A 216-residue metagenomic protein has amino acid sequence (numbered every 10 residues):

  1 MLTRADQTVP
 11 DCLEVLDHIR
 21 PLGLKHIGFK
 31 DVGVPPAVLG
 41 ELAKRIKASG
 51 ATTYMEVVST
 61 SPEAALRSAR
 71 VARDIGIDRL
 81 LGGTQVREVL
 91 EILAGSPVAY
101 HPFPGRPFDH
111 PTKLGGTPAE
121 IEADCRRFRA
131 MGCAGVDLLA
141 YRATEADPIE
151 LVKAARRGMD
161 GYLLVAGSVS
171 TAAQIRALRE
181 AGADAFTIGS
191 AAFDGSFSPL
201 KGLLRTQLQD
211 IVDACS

Functional and structural regions predicted by a protein language model:
M1-T3, K25-F29, T53-V57, L80-G82 (+4 more regions): Hydrophobic faces of well-ordered beta-strands that scaffold small-molecule active sites in alpha/beta enzyme cores
M1-Y54, T60-E63, A69-G76, T117 (+3 more regions): Conserved N-terminal beta1-alpha1 strand-loop-helix module at the mouth
P10-L13, L42-A43, R67-A69, I92-A94 (+2 more regions): Distinct, well-ordered alpha-helical segments
I19, I46, L93, A155-R156: A generic structural signal for well-ordered alpha-helical segments
V32, V58-T60, P104-F108, V169 (+1 more regions): Short, acidic/turn-prone active-site loops that include or flank metal/cofactor- and phosphate-binding residues
G40, G115-A123, A146-K153, K201-Q207: Charged helix-capping and loop-helix junction motifs
G50, V58, P62-T144, G158 (+1 more regions): Conserved anion-binding
I75-E88, M131-A143, S168-V169, Q174 (+1 more regions): Glycine-rich phosphate-binding active-site loops on the catalytic face of alpha/beta enzymes
